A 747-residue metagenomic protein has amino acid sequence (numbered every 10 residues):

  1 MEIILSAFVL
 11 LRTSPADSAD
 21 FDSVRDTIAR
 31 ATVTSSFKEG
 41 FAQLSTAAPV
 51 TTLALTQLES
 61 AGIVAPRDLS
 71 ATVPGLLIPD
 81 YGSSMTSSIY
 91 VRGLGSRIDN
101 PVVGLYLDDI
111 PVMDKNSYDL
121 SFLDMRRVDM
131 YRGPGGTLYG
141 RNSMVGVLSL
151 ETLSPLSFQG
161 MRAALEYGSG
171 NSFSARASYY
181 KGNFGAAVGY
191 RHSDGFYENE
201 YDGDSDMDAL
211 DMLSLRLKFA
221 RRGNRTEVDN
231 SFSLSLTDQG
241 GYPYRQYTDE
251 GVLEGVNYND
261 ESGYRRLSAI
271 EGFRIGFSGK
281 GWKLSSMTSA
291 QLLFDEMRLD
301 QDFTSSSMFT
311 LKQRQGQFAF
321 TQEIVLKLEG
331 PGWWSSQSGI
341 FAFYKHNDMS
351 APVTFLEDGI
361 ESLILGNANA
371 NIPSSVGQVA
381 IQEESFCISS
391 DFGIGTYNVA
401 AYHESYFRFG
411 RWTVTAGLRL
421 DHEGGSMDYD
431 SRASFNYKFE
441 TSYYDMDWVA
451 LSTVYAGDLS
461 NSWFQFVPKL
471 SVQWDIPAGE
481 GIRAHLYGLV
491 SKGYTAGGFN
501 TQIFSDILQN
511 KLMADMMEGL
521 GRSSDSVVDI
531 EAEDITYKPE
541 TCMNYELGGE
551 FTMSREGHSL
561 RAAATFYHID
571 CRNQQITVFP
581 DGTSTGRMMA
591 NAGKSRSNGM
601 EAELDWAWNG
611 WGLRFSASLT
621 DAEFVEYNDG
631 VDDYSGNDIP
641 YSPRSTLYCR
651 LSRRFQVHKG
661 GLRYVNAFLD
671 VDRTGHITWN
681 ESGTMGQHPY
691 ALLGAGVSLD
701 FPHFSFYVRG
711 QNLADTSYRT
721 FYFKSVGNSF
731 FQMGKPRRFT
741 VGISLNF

Functional and structural regions predicted by a protein language model:
A31, Y494, A667-N680, S698-F747: C-terminal beta-signal and adjacent terminal beta-strands/loops of Gram-negative outer-membrane beta-barrel proteins
R67-I110: Extracytoplasmic beta-strand/coil segments of soluble accessory domains associated with Gram-negative outer-membrane
D108-R132: Short acidic/polar hinge/loop motifs at secondary-structure boundaries that mediate gating or recognition
V147, E151-K181: Short strand-turn segments of transmembrane beta-barrel domains in outer membranes, especially the first one or two
S149, S157-F158, S178-E261, L293-S306 (+2 more regions): Periplasmic-side early beta-strands and strand-to-turn transitions of outer-membrane beta-barrels
K181, R274-L299, H485-L489, L512-A590 (+2 more regions): Membrane-embedded beta-barrel scaffold of Gram-negative outer-membrane proteins
E198-G203, Y242-N257, D302-T310, P352-S389 (+5 more regions): Solvent-exposed loop segments that connect transmembrane elements
K327, G332-Q337, R408-V414, H422-E423 (+3 more regions): Gram-negative outer-membrane beta-barrel transporters
